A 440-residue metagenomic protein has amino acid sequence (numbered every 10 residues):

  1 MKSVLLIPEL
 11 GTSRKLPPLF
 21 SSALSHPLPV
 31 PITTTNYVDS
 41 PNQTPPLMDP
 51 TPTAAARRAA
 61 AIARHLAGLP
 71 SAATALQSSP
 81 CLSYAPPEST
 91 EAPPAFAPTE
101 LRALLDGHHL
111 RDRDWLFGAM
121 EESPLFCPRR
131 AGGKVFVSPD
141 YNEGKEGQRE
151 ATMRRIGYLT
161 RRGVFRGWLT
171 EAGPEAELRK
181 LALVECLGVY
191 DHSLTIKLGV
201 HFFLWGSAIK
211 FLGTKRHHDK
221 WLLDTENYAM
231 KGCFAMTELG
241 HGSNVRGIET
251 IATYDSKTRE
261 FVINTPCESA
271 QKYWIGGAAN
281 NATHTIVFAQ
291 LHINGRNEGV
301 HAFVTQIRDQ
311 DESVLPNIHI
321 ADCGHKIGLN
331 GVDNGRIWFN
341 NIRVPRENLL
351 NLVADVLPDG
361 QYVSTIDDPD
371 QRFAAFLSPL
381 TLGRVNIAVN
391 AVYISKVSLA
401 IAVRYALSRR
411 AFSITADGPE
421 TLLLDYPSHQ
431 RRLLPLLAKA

Functional and structural regions predicted by a protein language model:
K2-P46: Low-complexity proline/serine/threonine-rich segments in eukaryotic and viral proteins
D39, L47-K220, D224-G232, G242-S243 (+1 more regions): Amphipathic, small/basic residue-rich leader segments at the start of a protein or domain
T152, E175-A176, K197, A279 (+7 more regions): Secondary-structure capping and boundary motifs in well-ordered enzyme cores
C186-Y190, F202-G206, E268-K272, I318-D322 (+2 more regions): Glycine- and acidic
M230-M236, I318-A321: Short Pro/Gly-enriched beta-strand edge/turn motifs at strand-loop
S256-H319: A short core secondary-structure module
T258-N264, R308-E312, W338-L352, V356 (+3 more regions): Long, well-ordered alpha-helical segments
L315-N341: Flexible, small-/acidic-enriched active-site or ligand-binding loops
